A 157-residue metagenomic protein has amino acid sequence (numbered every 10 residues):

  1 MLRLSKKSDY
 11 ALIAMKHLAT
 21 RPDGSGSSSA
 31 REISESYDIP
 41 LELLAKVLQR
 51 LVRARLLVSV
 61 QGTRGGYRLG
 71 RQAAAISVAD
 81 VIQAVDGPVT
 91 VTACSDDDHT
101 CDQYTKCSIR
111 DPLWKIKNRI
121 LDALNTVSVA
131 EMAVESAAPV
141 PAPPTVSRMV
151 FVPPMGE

Functional and structural regions predicted by a protein language model:
L2, K6, A14-I39, V58: N-terminal helix-turn-helix DNA-binding core of bacterial DNA-binding proteins
M15, L48-Q49: Short, hydrophobic-biased segments on the C-terminal half of alpha helices that form "recognition helices"
E35, V52-R53: Alpha-helical residues within the helix-turn-helix
R53-L56, A84: Residue cluster at the C-terminal edge of the helix-turn-helix DNA-binding motif
R55-G70: Beta-hairpin "wing" of winged helix-turn-helix
A73-D98, I109-R119: Conserved segment of winged-helix/HTH DNA-binding domains
D98-E157: C-terminal regulatory/oligomerization modules of transcriptional regulators
